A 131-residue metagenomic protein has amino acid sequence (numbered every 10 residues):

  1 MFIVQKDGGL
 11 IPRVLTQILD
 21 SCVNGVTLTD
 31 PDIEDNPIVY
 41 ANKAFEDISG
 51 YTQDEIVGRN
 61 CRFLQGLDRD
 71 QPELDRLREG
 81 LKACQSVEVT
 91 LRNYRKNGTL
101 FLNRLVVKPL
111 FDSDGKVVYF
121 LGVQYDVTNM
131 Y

Functional and structural regions predicted by a protein language model:
S21-G25, D70-E73, G80-T90, N103: PAS/PAS-like sensory domains
G25, V39, E88-R92, N97-V106 (+1 more regions): PAS/PAC sensory module
T29, K108-L110, Y125: Output-coupling edge of small sensory domains
T29-P37: Short acidic/glycine-rich beta-turn/loop cap or linker motifs at sensory/regulatory domain boundaries that couple input
P31-D32, P72, G80-Q85, R92-G98 (+1 more regions): PAS-family sensory domains
N42-F45: N-terminal capping loop/helix in small sensory signaling domains highlighted by a polar->aromatic N-x2-3-F motif
I48-T52, V57-R62, L67-R69, D75-L77 (+1 more regions): PAS-family sensory domain signature
K116-N129: PAS-family sensory domains
